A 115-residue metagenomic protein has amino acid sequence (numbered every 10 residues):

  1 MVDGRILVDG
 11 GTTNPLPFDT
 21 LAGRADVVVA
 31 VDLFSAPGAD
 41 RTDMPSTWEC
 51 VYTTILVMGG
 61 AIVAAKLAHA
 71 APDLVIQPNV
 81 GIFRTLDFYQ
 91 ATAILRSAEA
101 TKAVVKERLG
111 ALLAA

Functional and structural regions predicted by a protein language model:
M1-A115: Patatin-like phospholipase
